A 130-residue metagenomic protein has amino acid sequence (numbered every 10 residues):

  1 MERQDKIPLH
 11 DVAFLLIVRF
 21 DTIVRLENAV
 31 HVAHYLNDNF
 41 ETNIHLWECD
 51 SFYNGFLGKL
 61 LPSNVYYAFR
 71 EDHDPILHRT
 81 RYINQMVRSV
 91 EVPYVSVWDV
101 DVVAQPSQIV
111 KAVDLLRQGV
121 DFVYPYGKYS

Functional and structural regions predicted by a protein language model:
M1-H34: N-proximal low-complexity "stem/linker" segments adjacent to membrane-targeting elements
L9-A13, H34-L46, N64-Y66: Short loop->beta transition adjacent to catalytic acidic/histidine clusters or analogous donor-positioning motifs
L16-V18, E48-D50, W98: Short beta-strand/turn micro-motifs composed of small residues that flank or help shape donor/cofactor-binding pockets
T22, W47-G58, V102: A conserved acidic beta->alpha catalytic loop
F52-S89: Active-site-proximal specificity loops/subdomain of glycosyltransferases
V92, P106-R117: Short alpha-helix within the catalytic core of nucleotide-sugar-dependent glycosyltransferases
V92-V103: Short beta-strand-to-loop acidic/aromatic patch adjacent to the donor-nucleotide binding site
V123-S130: Short beta-strand-to-loop element that shapes/binds the nucleotide-sugar donor at the catalytic cleft/hinge
